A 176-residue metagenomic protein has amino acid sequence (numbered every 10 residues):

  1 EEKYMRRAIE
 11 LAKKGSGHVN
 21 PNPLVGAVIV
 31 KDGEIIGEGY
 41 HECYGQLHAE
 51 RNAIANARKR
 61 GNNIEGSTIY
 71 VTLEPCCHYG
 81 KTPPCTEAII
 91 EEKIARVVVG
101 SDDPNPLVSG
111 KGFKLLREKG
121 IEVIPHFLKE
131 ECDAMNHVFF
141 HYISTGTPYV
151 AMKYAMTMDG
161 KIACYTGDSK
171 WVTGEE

Functional and structural regions predicted by a protein language model:
E1-H18, I35, Y79-E176: Zinc-dependent deaminase
N20-N22, N62-G66: Short helix-terminating capping/connector loops at secondary-structure junctions
P21-V25, L47, P148-V150: Short, basic and Ser/Thr-rich N-terminal targeting/leader segments
V25-G33, Y154-A155: Short beta-strand scaffold segments in enzyme catalytic cores
D32-E38, E42-I64: Histidine-rich, glycine-flanked metal-binding segment
Y40, G45-R51, I69-A88: Local cysteine-cluster metal-coordination motifs and their immediate loop/turn environment, predominantly Fe-S cluster
S67-T68, R96: Structural motif
